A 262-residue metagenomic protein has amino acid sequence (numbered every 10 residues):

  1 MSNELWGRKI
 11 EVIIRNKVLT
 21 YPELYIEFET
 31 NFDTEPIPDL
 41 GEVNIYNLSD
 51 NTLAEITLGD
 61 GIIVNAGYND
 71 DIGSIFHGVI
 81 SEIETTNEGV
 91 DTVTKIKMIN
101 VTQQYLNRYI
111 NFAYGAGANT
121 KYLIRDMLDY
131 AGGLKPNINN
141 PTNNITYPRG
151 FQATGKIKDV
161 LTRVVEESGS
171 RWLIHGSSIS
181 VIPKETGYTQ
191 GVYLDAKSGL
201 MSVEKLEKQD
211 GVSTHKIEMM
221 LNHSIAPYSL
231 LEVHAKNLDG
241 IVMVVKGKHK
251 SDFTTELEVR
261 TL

Functional and structural regions predicted by a protein language model:
M1-E55, I99-Q103, G187-L262: Juxtamembrane "anchor/assembly" segments of surface/extracellular structural proteins
M1-S2, W6, V93-Q103, A131 (+1 more regions): Short beta-strand-centered interaction patches in the first periplasmic/extracellular domains of large envelope
L48-G132: Surface-exposed cap/loop segments at beta↔alpha junctions
D71-I72, T86-V90, L173, I225 (+1 more regions): Short glycine/serine/proline-enriched coil/turn segments at secondary-structure junctions
H77, K121-R125, K158-T162, T214 (+1 more regions): Extracytoplasmic/secreted envelope proteins and their assembly/folding machinery, especially bacterial periplasmic
